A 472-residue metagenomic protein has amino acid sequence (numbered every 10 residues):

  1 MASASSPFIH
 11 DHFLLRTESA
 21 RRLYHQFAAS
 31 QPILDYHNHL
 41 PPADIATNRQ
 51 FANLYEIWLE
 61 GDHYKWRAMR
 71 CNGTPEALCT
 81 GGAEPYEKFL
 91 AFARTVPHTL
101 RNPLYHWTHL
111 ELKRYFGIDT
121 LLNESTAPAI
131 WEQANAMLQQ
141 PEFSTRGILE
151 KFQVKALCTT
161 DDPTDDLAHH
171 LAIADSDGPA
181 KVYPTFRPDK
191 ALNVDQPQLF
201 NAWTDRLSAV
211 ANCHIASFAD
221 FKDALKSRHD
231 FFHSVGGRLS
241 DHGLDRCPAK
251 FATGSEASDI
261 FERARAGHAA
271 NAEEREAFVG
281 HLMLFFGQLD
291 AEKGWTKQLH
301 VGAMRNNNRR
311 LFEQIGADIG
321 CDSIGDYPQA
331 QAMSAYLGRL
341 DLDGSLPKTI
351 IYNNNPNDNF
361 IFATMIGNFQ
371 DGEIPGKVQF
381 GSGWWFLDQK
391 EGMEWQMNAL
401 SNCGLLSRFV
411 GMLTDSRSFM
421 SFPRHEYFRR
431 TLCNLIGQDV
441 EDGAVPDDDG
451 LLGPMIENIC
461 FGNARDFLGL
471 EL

Functional and structural regions predicted by a protein language model:
A2-K293, S345-P347, I351-P356, F360-A363 (+1 more regions): Metal-cofactor-binding active-site regions of metalloenzymes
K297-L299: C-terminal amphipathic alpha-helical interaction region
A303, N308: Hard-cation-handling environments
F312-I324: Active-site loop ensemble at the mouth of alpha/beta enzyme cores that anchors a bound cofactor
Q329-M333: Divalent-cation-assisted or electrostatically stabilized phosphate/pyrophosphate-binding catalytic cores
Y336-L342: Short, basic/hydrophobic alpha-helical segments
